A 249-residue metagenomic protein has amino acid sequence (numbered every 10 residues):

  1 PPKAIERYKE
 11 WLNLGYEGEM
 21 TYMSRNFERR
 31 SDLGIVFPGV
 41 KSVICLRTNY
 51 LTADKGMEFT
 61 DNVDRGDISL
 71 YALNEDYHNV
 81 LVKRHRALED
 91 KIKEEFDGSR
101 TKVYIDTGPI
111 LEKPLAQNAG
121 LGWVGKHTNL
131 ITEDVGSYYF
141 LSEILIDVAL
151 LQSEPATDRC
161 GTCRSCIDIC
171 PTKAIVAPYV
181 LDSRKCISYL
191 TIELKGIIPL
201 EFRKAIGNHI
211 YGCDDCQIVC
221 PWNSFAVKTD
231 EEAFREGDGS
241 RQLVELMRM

Functional and structural regions predicted by a protein language model:
P1-R159, I198: Auxiliary alpha/beta "docking" domains used to position bulky ligands
S42, K83-E94, R164-D168, K204 (+2 more regions): A broad, structural surface signal
Q152-G161, R203-C213: Immediate flanking context of iron-sulfur cluster ligation sites
S165-Y189, K195, H209-A233: Iron-sulfur cluster-binding cysteine motifs and their immediate structural context in ferredoxin-like electron-transfer
L190, L194-Y211, L243-M249: Short Fe-S-cluster ligation motifs
V227-M249: C-type cytochrome heme-c attachment and multiheme electron-transfer modules
